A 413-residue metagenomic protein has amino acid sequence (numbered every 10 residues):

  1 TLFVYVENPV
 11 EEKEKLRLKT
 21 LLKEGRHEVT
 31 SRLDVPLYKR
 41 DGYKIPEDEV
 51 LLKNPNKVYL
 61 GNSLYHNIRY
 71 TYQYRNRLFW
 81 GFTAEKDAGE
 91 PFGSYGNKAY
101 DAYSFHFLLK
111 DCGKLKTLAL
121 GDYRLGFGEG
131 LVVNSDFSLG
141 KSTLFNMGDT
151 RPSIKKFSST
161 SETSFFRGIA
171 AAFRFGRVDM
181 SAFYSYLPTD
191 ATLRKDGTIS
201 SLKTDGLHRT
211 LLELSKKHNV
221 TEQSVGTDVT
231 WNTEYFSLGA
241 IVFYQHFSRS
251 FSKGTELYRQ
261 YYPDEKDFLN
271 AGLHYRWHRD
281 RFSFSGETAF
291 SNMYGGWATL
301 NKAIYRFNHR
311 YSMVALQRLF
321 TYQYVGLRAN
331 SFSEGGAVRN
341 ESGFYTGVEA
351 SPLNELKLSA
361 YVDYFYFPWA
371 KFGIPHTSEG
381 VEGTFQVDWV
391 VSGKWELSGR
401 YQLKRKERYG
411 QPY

Functional and structural regions predicted by a protein language model:
L2-R26, F127, S312-A315: Alpha-helical interaction/regulatory segments in DNA maintenance proteins
L18-N54, Y72, N76-F82, L118 (+2 more regions): Transmembrane beta-strand segments of Gram-negative outer membrane beta-barrel proteins
T20-R26, N76-R77, L109-L118, F127 (+5 more regions): Short loop/turn motifs that connect adjacent beta-strands in outer-membrane beta-barrel proteins
K39, P46-L52, N56-I68, Y72-W80 (+5 more regions): Outer-membrane beta-barrel translocator/receptor signature
Y43, G130-N134, L187-S200, S250-G254 (+3 more regions): Outer-membrane beta-barrel and related beta-rich outer-membrane complex signature in Gram-negative bacteria
Y59, S63, S164, V220-T255 (+1 more regions): Exposed, low-structure sequence patches enriched in small/polar residues
H66-Y100, H106, D136-N146, F243-N292: Surface-exposed extracellular loop regions of Gram-negative outer-membrane beta-barrel proteins
G96-D190, S312-V325: Outer membrane beta-barrel
